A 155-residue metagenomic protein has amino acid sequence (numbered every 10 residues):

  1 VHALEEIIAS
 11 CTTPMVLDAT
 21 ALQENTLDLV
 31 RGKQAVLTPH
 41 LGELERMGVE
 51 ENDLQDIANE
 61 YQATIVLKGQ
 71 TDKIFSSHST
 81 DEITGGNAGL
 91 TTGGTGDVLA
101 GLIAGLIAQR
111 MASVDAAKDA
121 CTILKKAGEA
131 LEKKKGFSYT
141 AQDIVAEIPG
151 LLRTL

Functional and structural regions predicted by a protein language model:
V1-G85: Glycine-rich phosphate/dinucleotide-binding loop and adjoining beta-alpha-beta core of small-molecule
V49-D53, R110-K118, F137-Y139: Short, charged, surface-exposed loops that flank catalytic or proteolytic processing sites
T64, I123-K126: A short structural micro-motif
G86-T91, K134: A short glycine/serine-rich beta->alpha loop
T92-I123: Short, small-residue alpha-helix embedded
A127-L155: Charged C-terminal helix
